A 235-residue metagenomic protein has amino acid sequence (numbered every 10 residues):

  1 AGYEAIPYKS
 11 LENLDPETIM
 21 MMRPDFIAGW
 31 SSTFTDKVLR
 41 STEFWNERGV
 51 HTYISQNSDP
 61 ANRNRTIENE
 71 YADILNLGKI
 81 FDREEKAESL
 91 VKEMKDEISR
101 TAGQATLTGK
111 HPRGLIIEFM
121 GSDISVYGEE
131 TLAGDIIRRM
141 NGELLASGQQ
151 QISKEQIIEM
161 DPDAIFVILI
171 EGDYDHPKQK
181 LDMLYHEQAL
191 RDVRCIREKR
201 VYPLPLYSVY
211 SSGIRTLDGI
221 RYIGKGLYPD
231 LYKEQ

Functional and structural regions predicted by a protein language model:
A1-F34, L145: A short, structured surface patch at a secondary-structure boundary
E4-A5, S10, V126-Q151: Alpha-helical, coiled-coil/dimerization segments enriched in small aliphatic residues
K9, A28-S32, N57-N64, L75-S89 (+3 more regions): Second-shell loop/turn segments in exported
E17-M21, L39, E43, E68-L75 (+9 more regions): Solvent-exposed, polar/charged alpha-helical surfaces in well-ordered, non-transmembrane soluble domains, broadly
F26-W30, T52-Q56, P112-E118, L144-A146 (+2 more regions): Structural recognition of the beta-strand scaffold that forms the well-ordered cores of secreted hydrolase catalytic
S31-R40, V50-N76, K110-L132: Extracytoplasmic ligand-binding site segments that recognize negatively charged/polar headgroups
N64-K79, E88, I168-Q235: Structured C-terminal subdomain patch of bacterial secreted/periplasmic proteins
I80-M140: Basic- and aromatic-lined ligand-binding clefts that recognize polyanionic substrates
